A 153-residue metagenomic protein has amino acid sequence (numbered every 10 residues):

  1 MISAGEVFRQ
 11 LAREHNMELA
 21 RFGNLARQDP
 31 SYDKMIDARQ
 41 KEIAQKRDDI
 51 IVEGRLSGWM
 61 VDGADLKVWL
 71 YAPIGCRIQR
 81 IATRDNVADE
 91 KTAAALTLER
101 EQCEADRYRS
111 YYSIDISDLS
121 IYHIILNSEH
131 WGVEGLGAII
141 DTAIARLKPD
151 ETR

Functional and structural regions predicted by a protein language model:
I2-V61, G75, V87-A88, T92-L98 (+1 more regions): ATP-dependent small-molecule kinase phosphotransfer cores that center on conserved nucleotide phosphate-binding segments
D48-D49, D65, H123: Conserved acidic residues
G58-A64, S117-S120: Short loop/helix-cap segments at secondary-structure boundaries that form the rim of catalytic
P73-C76, W131-G132: Conserved nucleotide-binding/hydrolysis micro-motifs of P-loop NTPases
R77-I81: Acidic donor-binding loop at a coil-to-helix junction in glycosyltransferase catalytic cores that engages
D89-I139: Small-molecule kinase domains that catalyze NTP-dependent phosphoryl transfer to phosphate-bearing small molecules
K148-R153: C-terminal helical "lid" subdomain and adjoining coupling/linker elements of P-loop NTPases
